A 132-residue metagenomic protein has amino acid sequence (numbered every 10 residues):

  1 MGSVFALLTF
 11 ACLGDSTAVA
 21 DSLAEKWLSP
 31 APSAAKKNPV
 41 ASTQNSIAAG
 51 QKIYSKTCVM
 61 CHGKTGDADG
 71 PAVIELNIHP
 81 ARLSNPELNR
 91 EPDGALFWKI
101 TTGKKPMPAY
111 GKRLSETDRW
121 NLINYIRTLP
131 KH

Functional and structural regions predicted by a protein language model:
G2-C12: Bacterial N-terminal signal peptides
C12-D15, V19-D21: Boundary of Sec targeting at the N-terminus
S22-I53: Electrostatic cytochrome c docking/interface patches
W27-S29, P71-L76: Short, flexible, mixed-charge acidic loops at enzyme active sites
Q44-D67, V73, L96-T102: Sequence/structural segment immediately N-terminal to covalent heme-attachment motifs in c-type and related
D67-A68, E116: Short, non-ligating residues that shape and space the ligands of small metal-coordination modules and catalytic
N77-T128: Extracytoplasmic electron-transfer domains, predominantly the class I c-type cytochrome c fold
K131-H132: Short, solvent-exposed mixed-charge patches
